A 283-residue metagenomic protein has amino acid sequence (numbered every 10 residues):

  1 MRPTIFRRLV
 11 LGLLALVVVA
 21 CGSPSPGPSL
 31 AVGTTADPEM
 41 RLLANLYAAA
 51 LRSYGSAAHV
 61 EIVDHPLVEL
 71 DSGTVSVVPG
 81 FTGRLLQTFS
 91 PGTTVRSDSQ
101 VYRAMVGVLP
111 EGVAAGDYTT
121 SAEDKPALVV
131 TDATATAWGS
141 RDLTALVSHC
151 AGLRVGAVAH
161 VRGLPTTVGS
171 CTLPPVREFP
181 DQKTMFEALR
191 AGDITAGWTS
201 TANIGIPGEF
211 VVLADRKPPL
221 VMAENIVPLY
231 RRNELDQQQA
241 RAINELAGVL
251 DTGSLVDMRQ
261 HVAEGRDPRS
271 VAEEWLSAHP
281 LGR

Functional and structural regions predicted by a protein language model:
V17-A20: C-terminal motif of bacterial Sec signal peptides marking the signal peptidase cleavage site
G22-S25: Bacterial signal peptide processing site
G27-M40, S56-I62, G152-A157: Short, well-ordered beta-strand elements
N45-A50, D64-S76, T166-C171, D181-G197 (+1 more regions): Short helices/loops that flank or line small-molecule/ion binding pockets
Y47-Y54, L143-E178: Ligand-binding cleft/hinge of the Venus flytrap
F89-D117, D193-I194, G205-P218, A223: Ligand-binding "clamshell"
D98-A157, G248-T252: A conserved helix-loop-strand patch within extracytoplasmic ligand-binding domains of the periplasmic binding
E123-T136, A223-Q237: A bilobed periplasmic-binding-protein/Venus flytrap-type ligand-binding module shared by bacterial periplasmic
